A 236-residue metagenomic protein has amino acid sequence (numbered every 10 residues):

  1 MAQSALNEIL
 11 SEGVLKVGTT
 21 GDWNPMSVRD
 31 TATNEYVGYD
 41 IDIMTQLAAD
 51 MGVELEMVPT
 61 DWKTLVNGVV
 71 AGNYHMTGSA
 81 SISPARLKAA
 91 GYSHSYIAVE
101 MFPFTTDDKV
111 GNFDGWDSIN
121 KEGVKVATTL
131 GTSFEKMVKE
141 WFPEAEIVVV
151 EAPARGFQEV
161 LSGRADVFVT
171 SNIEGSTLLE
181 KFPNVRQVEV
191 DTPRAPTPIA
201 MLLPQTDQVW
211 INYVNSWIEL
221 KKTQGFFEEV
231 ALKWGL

Functional and structural regions predicted by a protein language model:
A2-A80, K88: Extracytoplasmic small-molecule ligand-binding "clamshell" domains of the periplasmic binding protein/Venus flytrap
S4, S133-V148, E189-V190, I218-L236: Ligand-binding clefts/hinges and TM-proximal coupling segments of bilobed small-molecule sensing domains
L6, Y36-D40, L87-V99, Q187-D191 (+1 more regions): A structural signal for short loop-to-beta-strand junctions that line the ligand-binding cleft of periplasmic/secreted
L15-K16, M51-E54, V70-S79, V124-K125 (+3 more regions): Alpha-to-beta junction loops
I41-D42, E56-N67, D114, V148-S162 (+1 more regions): Short helix-initiation/N-cap motifs at beta->coil->alpha
K63-N67, A80-A89, M137-E140, L161-S162 (+1 more regions): A ligand-binding cleft/hinge motif common to bilobed small-molecule-binding domains
A98-T105, S176-E219, L236: Periplasmic-binding protein-like
D107-K125: Flexible hinge/capping segments at coil-to-helix
